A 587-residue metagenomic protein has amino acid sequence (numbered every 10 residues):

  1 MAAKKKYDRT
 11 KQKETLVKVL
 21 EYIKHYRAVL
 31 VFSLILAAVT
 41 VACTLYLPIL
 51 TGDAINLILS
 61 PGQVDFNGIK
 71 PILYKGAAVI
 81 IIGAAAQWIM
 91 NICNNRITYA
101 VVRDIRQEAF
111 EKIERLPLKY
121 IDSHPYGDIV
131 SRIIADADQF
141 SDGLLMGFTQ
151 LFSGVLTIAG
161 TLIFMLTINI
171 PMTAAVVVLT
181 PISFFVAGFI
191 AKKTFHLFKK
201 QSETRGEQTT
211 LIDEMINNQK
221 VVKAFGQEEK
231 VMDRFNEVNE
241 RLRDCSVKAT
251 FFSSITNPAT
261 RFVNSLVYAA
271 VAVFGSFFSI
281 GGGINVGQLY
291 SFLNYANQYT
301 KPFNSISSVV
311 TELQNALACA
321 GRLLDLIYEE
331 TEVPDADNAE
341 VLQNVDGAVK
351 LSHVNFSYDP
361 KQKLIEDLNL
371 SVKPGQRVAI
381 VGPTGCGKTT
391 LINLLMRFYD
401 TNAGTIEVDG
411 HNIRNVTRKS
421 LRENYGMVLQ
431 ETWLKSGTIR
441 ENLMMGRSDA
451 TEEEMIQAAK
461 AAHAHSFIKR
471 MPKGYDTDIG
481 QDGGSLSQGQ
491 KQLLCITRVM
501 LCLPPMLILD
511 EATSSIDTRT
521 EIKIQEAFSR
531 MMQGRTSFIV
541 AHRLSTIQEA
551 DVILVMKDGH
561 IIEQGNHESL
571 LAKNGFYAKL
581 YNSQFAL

Functional and structural regions predicted by a protein language model:
M1-T44, L59-Y74, M90-N94, T98 (+11 more regions): Membrane-integrated ABC transporters
D8-Q12, I35-L36, C43-N56, V79-Y126 (+10 more regions): Juxtamembrane helix-loop junctions of ABC transporter transmembrane domains
L20, A28, L118-K119, A135-L144 (+8 more regions): An intracellular "coupling" helix at the cytosolic face of ABC transporter transmembrane type-1 domains
H25, V29-A42, D53, V79-I82 (+3 more regions): Transmembrane helices of ABC transporter permease
G62-G68, F164-V178, K192, K248-G321 (+1 more regions): Helix-loop-helix
I113, F235, L323, L351-H353: Conserved catalytic Walker-motif region of ABC-type ATPase nucleotide-binding domains
Y328, D335, L342-L587: ABC-type nucleotide-binding domain
